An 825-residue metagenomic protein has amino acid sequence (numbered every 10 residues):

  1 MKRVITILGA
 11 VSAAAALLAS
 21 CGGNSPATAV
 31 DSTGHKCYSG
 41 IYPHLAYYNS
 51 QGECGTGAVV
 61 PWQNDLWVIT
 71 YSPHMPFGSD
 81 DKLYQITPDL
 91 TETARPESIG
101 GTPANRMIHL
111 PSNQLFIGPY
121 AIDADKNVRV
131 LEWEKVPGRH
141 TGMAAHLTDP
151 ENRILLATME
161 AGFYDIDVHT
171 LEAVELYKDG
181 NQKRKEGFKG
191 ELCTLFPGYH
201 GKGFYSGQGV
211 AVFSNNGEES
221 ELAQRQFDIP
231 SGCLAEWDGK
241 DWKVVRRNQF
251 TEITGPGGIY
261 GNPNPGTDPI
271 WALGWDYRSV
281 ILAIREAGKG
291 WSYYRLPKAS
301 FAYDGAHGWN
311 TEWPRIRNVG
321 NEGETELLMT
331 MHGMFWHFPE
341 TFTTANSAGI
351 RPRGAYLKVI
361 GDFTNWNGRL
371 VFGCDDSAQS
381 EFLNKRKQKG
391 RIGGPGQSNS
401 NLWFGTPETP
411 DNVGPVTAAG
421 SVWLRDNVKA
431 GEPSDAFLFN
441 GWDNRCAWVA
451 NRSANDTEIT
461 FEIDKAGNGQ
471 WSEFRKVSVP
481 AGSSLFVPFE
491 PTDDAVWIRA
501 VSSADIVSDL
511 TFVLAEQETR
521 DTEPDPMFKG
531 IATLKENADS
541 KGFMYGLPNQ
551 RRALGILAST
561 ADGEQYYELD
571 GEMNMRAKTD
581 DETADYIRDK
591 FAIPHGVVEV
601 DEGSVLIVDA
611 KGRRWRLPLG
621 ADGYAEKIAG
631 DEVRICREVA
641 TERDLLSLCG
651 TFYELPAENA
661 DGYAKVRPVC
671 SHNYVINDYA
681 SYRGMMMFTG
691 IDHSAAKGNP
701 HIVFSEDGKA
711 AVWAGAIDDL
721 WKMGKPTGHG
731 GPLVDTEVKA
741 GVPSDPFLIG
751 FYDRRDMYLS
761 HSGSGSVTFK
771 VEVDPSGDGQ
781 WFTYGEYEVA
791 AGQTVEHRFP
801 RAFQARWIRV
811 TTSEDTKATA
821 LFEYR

Functional and structural regions predicted by a protein language model:
A29-G52, M527-N537: A short helix->beta-strand "capping" segment at the edge of beta-propeller domains
L45-D81, G100-M107, R445, N537-T560: Beta-strand-rich domains and repeat architectures in extracellular enzymes and scaffolds, especially beta-propellers
Q51-A58, S98-S112, K135-N152, N181-Q208 (+7 more regions): Repeated scaffold domains used in trafficking and secretory/extracellular systems, primarily beta-propellers
W67-G100, G118-E132, I166-D167, Y177 (+1 more regions): Beta-propeller domains
D81-P88, L171, Q224-K240, L282-G288 (+3 more regions): Beta-propeller blade signature
I270-A272, V280, L296-T343, F437-N440 (+2 more regions): Loop/turn-rich, solvent-exposed surfaces of beta-rich toroidal or solenoidal domains
K358, D362-R425, D678-E737, L748: Blade-level signature of beta-propeller repeat domains, shared across WD40, Kelch, NHL, RCC1 and BNR/Asp-box propellers
P491-S508, P800-T816: Noncatalytic modules at the cell exterior or secretory-pathway interfaces, chiefly beta-strand-rich lectin/adhesion
